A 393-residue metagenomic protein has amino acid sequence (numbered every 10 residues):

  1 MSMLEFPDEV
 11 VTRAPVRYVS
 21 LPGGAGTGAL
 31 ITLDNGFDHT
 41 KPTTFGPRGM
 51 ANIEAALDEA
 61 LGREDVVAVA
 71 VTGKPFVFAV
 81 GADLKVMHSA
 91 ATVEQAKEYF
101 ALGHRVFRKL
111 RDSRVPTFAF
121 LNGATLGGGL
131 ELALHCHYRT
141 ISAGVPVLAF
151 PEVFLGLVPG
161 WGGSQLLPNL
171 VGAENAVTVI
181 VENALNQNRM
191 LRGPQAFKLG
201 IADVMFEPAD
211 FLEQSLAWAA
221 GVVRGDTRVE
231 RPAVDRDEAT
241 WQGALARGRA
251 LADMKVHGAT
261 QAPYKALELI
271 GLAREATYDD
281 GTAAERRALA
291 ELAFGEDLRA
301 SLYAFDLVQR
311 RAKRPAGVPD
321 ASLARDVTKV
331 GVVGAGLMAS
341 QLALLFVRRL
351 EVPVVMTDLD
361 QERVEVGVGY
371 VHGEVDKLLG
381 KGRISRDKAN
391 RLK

Functional and structural regions predicted by a protein language model:
M1-T32, A176-A288, R299-L323, K381-R383 (+1 more regions): Amphipathic alpha-helical segments at domain termini/boundaries
M1-T72, R108: Conserved CoA-thioester-binding segment of acyl-CoA-metabolizing enzymes
N35, T72-V106, T125, F154-L157: Glycine- (often His-adjacent) and acidic-residue-rich active-site loop that binds/positions the CoA thioester
D112-G128, L132-A233: Crotonase-fold acyl-CoA enzyme core
F118-F120, D326-G336: Beta1/beta-strand and adjacent pyrophosphate-binding region of the FAD-binding site in flavoprotein oxidoreductases
E152, L350-Q361, E365-V366: Conserved acidic E/D residue at the C-terminus of a beta-strand in Rossmann-like folds
A339-S340: N-terminal Rossmann-fold NAD(P) dinucleotide-binding loop
Q361-K393: Conserved N-terminal Rossmann-fold NAD(P) cofactor-binding segment
